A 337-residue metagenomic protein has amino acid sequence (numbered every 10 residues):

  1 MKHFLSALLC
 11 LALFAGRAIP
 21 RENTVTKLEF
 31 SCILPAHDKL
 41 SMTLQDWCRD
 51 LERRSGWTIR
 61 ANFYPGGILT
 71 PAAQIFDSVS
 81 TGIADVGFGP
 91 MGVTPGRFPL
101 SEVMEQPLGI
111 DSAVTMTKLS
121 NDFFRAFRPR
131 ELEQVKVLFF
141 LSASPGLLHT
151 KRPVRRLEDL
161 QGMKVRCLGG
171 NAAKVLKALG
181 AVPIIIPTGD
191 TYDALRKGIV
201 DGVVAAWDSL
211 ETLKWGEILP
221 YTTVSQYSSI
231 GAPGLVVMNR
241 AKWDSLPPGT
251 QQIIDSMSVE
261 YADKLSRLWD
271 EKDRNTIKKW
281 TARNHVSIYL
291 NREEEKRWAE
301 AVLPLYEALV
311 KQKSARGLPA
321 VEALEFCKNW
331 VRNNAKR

Functional and structural regions predicted by a protein language model:
K2-A7: Sec-dependent signal peptide recognition, specifically the positively charged N-region followed immediately by
L8-A18: Hydrophobic h-region of N-terminal signal peptides that target proteins for export in Gram-negative bacteria
I19-V114, R130-R337: N-terminal secretory/targeting leader peptides
K118-E133: Hinge/lid segment of periplasmic solute-binding proteins
